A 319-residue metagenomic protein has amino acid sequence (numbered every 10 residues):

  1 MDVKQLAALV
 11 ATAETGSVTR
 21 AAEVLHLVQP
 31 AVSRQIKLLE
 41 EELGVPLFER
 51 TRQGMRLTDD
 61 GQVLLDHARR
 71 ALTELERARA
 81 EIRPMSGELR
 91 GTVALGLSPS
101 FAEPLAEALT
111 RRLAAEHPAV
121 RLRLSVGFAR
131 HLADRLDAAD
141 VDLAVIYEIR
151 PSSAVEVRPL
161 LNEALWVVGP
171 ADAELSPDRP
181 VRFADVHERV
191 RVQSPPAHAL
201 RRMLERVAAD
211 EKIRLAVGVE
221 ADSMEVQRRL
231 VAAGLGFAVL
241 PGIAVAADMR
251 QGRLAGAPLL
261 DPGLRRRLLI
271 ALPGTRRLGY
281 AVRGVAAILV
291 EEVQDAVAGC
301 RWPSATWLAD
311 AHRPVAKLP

Functional and structural regions predicted by a protein language model:
V10-V28: Short helix-boundary/capping micro-motifs
A21, L39-E40: Conserved amphipathic alpha-helical core elements
E40-D59: A short LG(V/I)-centered, amphipathic sequence patch enriched for acidic residue(s) preceding the LG motif
R90-S153: Central regulatory/effector-binding core of bacterial HTH transcription factors
F128-A133, D137-V141, I146-Y147, A197-G256 (+1 more regions): Hydrophobic hinge/microswitch elements
S152-R191: Flexible hinge/capping segments at coil-to-helix
L175, V181-F183, V190-E211, L278-I288 (+1 more regions): Secondary-structure junction motif
G242-R253, D261-P319: C-terminal effector-binding regulatory domain of bacterial HTH transcription factors
